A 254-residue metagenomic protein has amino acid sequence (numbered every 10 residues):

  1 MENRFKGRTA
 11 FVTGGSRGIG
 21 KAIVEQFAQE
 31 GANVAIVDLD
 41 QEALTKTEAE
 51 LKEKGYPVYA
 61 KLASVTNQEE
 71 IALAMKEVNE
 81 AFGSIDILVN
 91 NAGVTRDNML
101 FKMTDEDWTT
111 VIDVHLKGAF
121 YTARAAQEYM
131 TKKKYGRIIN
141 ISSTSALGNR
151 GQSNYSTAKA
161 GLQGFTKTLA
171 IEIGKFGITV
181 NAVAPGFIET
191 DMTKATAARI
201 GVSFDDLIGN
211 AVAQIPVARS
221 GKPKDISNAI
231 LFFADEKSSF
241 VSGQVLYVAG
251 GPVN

Functional and structural regions predicted by a protein language model:
S16-R17: Conserved glycine-rich cofactor-binding loop
Q41-E42, L62-L73, D105, D225: The beta1-alpha1 cofactor-binding region of Rossmann-like NAD(H)/NADP(H)-dependent oxidoreductases
A72, T95-T109, K132, G151-N154 (+1 more regions): Conserved mid-core segment of classical short-chain dehydrogenase/reductases
M99-L100, D107-I112, I138, L207 (+1 more regions): Substrate-binding pocket helix/loop in short-chain dehydrogenase/reductase
A123, A158, T166: Active-site helix of classical SDR
E128, I171-K175, S239: Alpha-helical segment proximal to the catalytic Tyr-Lys
L231, S242-N254: Short C-terminal tail/terminal secondary-structure segment of NAD(P)H-dependent dehydrogenase/reductase domains
